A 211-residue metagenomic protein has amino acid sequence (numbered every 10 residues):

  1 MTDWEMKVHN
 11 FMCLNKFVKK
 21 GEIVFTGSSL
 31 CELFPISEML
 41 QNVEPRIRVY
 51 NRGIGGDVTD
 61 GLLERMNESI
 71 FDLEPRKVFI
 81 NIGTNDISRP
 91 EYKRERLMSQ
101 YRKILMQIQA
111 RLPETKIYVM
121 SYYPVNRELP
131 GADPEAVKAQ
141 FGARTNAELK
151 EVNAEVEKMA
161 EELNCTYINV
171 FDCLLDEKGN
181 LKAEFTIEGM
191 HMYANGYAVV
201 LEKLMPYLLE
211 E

Functional and structural regions predicted by a protein language model:
M1-K77: Serine-esterase "nucleophile elbow" of acetyl-processing enzymes
S37, P90-R96: Metal-dependent catalytic neighborhoods of phosphoester/phosphodiester hydrolases
R52-I54, I82-Y92, Y122: Cell-envelope and extracellular/periplasmic
D60, D86-E91, R127-L129: A short acidic, helix-capping loop that chelates divalent metal ions and anchors anionic groups
R94-I104: Charged helix-capping and loop-helix junction motifs
L112-K116: A short helix->loop->beta-strand "cap" motif at the edges of active sites that frequently abuts
P124-E211: Catalytic His-Asp segment of secreted/periplasmic serine-dependent ester chemistry enzymes
